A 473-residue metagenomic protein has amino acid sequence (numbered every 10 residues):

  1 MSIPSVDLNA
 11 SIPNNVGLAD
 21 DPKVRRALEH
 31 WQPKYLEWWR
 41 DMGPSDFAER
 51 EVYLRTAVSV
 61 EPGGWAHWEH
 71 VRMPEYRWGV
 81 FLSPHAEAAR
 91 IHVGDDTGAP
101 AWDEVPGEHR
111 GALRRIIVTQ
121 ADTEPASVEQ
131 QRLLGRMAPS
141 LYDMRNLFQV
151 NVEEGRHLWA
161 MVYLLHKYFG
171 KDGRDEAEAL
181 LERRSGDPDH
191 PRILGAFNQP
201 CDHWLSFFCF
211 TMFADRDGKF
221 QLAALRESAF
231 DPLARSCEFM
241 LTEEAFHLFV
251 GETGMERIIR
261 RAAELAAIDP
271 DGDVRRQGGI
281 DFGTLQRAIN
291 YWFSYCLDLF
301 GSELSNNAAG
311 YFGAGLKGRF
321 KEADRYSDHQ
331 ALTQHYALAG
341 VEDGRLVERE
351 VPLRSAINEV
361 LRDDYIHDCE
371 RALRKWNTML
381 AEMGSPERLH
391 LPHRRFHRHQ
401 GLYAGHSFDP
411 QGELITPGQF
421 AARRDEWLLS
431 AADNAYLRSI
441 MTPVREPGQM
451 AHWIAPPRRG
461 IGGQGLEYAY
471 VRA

Functional and structural regions predicted by a protein language model:
M1-A138, Y142, Y168-L205, F293-A473: Terminal targeting/low-complexity segments that flank the catalytic cores of oxidoreductases
R25, R110-Q120, P139-H157, F207 (+1 more regions): Alpha-helical scaffold segments that form or flank carboxylate-/histidine-based iron centers
Q120-V128, V150-L165, E182-H190, T211-G218 (+1 more regions): Alpha-helical transition-metal enzyme core signature, strongest for iron centers
L133-R145, Y168-F169, F220-M240, G254-T284 (+1 more regions): Inter-helical turn/loop segments and adjacent helix faces that build the functional surface of alpha-helical bundle
S140-D143, Q149-A179, I193-F197, C201-E227 (+1 more regions): Helix-rich catalytic cores of soluble enzyme domains
Y142, G155-D172, L248, E252-M255 (+2 more regions): A generic secondary-structure signal for well-formed alpha-helical elements
L205-F210, R216-F220, T284-E303: Acidic/serine-rich, low-complexity amphipathic helices located in mid- to C-terminal regulatory regions
